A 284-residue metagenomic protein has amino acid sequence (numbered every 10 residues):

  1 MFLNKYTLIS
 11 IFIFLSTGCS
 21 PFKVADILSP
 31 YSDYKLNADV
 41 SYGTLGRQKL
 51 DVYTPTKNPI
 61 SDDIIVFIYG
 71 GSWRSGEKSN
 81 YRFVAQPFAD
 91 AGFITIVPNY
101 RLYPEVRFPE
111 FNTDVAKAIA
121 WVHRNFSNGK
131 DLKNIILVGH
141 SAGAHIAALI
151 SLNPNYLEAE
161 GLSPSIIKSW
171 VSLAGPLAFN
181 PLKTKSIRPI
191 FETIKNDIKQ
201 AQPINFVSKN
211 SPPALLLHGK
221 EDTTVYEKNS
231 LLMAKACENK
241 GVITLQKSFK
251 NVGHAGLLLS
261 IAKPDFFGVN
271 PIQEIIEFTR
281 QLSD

Functional and structural regions predicted by a protein language model:
P21-P59: N-terminal cap/lid segment of alpha/beta-hydrolase-fold proteins
S29, G175-F206, P212: Mobile cap/lid helix-loop segments that gate and shape the active-site cleft of serine hydrolases
S61-G71: Short beta-strand element of the alpha/beta-hydrolase
G76-A85, I96-N134, D265-F266: Catalytic nucleophile-loop/oxyanion-hole region of alpha/beta-hydrolase and closely related hydrolase-like folds
A120-K183, K199: Primarily recognizes the serine-hydrolase "nucleophile elbow" in alpha/beta-hydrolase and SGNH/GDSL folds
L216-H218, D222: Short beta-strand/loop motif that positions the catalytic acidic residue of the alpha/beta-hydrolase fold
T223-N229: Conserved alpha/beta-hydrolase "acid-adjacent" motif
N239-D284: C-terminal catalytic histidine-bearing segment of alpha/beta-hydrolase fold enzymes
